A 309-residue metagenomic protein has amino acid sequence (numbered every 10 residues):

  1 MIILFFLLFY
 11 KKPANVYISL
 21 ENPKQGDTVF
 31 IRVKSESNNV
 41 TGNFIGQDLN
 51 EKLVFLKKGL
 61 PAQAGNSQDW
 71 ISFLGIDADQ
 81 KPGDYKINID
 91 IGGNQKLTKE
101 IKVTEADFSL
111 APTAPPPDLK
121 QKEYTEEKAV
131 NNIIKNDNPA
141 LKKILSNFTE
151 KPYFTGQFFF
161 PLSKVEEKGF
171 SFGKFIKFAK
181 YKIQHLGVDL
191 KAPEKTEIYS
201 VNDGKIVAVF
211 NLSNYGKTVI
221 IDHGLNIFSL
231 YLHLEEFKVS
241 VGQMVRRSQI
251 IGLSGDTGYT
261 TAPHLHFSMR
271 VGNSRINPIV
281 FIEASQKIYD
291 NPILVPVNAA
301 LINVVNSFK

Functional and structural regions predicted by a protein language model:
I2-K11: Hydrophobic h-region of N-terminal signal peptides that target proteins for export in Gram-negative bacteria
Y10-P61, N66-S109: Cationic-aromatic interfacial patches
G46, I87, E166, L190 (+4 more regions): Terminal peptide-recognition signature
G93, S213-N214, I251-Y259: Short, charged beta-turn/beta-strand-edge "cap" motif at the junction between a beta-strand and an adjacent loop
E100-Y215, S307: Surface-exposed, glycine-biased beta-strand/turn segments
F108-K135, F154, S240-Q249, S268-K309: Acidic, glycine-rich catalytic/binding loops that coordinate metals and/or anionic ligands
E197-V207, E236-S254: Short, well-structured beta-strand-loop connectors
V201-K238, P263-S268: Zn2+-dependent peptidoglycan hydrolase active-site motif and core
